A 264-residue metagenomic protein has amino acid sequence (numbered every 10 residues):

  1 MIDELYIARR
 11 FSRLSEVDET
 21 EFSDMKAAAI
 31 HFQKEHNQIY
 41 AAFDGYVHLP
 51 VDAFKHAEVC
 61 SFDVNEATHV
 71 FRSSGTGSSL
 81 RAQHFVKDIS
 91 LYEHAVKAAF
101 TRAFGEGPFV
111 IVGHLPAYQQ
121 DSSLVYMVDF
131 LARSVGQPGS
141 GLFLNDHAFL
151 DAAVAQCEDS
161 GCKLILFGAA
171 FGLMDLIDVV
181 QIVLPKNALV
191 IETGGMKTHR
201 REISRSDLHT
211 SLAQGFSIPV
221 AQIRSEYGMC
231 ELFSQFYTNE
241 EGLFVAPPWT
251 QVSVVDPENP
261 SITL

Functional and structural regions predicted by a protein language model:
M1-E106, V110-I111, L115-D121, R133 (+6 more regions): Nucleotide 5′-phosphate-binding alpha/beta core
M1-F11, V17-I30, F130-L264: Active-site glycine/GP-rich loop and adjacent strand/helix microenvironment that borders small-molecule binding pockets
L124: Residue(s) in the substrate-gating loop at a strand-loop-helix junction that position the organic substrate next
